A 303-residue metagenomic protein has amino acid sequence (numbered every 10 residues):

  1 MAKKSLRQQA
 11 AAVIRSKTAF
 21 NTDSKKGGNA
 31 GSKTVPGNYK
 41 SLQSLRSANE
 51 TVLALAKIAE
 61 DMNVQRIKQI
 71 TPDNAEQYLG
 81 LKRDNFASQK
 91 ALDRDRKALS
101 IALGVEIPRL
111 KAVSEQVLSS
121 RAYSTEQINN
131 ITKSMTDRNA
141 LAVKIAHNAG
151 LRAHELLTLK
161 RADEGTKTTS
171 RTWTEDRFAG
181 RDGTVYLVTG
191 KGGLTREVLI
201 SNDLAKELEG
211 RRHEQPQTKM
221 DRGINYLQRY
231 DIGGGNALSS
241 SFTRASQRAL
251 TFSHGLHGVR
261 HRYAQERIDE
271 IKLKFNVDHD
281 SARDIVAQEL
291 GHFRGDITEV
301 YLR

Functional and structural regions predicted by a protein language model:
M1-L53, L199: Basic/aromatic DNA-contact patch characteristic of tyrosine site-specific recombinases
N29-I107: Non-catalytic DNA-binding core/recognition domains of DNA-processing enzymes
F86, A112-K133, G192-D203: DNA breakage-rejoining catalytic core of tyrosine-based enzymes
T125-H154, H279: Basic, Lys/Arg- and aromatic-enriched nucleic-acid-binding interface segment
A146, L157, A287: The alpha-helix within a helix-turn-helix
L159-E207: Conserved tyrosine-mediated DNA breakage-rejoining catalytic core shared by Y-recombinases
L199-E266: Active-site/catalytic core of tyrosine-dependent DNA strand-transfer enzymes
S239-Q288, H292-D296, V300: Short, basic (Lys/Arg/His-rich) helix/loop patches that form interaction surfaces in the mid-to-C-terminal regions
